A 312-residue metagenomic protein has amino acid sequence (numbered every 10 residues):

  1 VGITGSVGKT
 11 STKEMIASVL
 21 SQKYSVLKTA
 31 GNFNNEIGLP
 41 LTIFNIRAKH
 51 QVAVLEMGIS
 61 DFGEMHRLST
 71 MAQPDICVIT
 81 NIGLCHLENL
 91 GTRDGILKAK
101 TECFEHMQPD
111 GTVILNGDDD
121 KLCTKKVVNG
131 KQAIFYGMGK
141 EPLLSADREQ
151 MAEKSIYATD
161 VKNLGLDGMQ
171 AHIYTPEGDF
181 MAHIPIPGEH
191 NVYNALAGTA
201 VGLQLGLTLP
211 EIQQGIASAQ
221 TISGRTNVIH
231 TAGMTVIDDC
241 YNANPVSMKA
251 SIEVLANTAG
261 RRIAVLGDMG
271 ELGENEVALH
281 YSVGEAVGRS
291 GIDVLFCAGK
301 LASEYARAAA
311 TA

Functional and structural regions predicted by a protein language model:
V1-G117, K121-K131: Phosphate-binding loop of NTP-binding sites
G2, V54-E56, V78, V236-I237 (+2 more regions): Structural motif
K13, P40, M65, L90 (+3 more regions): Conserved strand-to-helix beginnings and helix N-cap segments that scaffold or border functional pockets
I16, L20, T42-I43, A195-L205 (+2 more regions): Buried hydrophobic packing segments
K28-A30, L55, T159, P185 (+3 more regions): Thr-Gly-centered strand-to-loop micro-motif
T42-E56, S223-D238: Switch I (G2) and immediately adjacent beta-strands of P-loop GTPase domains
V78-V236, G260, E285-G288, D293-V294 (+1 more regions): Acidic, Mg2+-coordinating active-site environments of NTP-dependent enzymes
I222, C240, N244-T311: Active-site beta-alpha connecting loops in nucleotide-dependent enzymes
